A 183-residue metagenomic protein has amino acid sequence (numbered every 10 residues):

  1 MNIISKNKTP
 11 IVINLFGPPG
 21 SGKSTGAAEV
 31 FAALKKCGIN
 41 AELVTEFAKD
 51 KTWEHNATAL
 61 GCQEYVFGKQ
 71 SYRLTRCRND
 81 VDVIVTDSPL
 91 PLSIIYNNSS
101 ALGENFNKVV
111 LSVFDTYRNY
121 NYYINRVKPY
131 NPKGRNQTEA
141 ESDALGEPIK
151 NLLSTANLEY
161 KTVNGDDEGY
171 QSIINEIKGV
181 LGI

Functional and structural regions predicted by a protein language model:
M1-K6: Pre-Walker A adenine-sensing motif
L15: Hydrophobic anchor at the beta1->P-loop junction of P-loop NTPases
G20: Walker A (P-loop) phosphate-binding loop of P-loop NTPases
K23: Conserved lysine of the Walker
G26: Hydrophobic positions on the alpha1 helix immediately C-terminal to the Walker A/P-loop
F31-Y72: Conserved substrate/cofactor phosphate-moiety recognition/catalytic segment in nucleotide-dependent phosphotransferases
N56-E104: Conserved nucleotide-sensing/catalytic segment adjacent to the nucleotide-binding pocket in NTP-handling enzymes
S100-E168, S172-N175: A glycine- and Lys/Arg-enriched "phosphate-lid" helix/loop adjacent to the NTP-binding pocket of small-molecule kinases
